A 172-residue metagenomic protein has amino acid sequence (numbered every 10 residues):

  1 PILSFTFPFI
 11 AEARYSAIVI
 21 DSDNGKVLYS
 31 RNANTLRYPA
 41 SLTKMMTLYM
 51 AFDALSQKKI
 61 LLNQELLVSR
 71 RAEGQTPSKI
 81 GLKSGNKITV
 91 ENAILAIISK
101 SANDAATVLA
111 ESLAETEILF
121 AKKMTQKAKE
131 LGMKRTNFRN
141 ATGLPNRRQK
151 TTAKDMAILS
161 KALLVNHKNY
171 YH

Functional and structural regions predicted by a protein language model:
P1-T6: Bacterial N-terminal signal peptides
F9-S30: A short, well-structured edge-of-sheet supersecondary motif
Y15, Q64-L66, T136, Y171: Extracytoplasmic/periplasmic beta-strand context in beta-sandwich domains, especially the cupredoxin/COX2 CuA-binding
G25, Y38-L66, M156: Active-site SXXK
K26-N34, N103, T107: Acidic/histidine-rich, surface-exposed loop or edge segments in extracytoplasmic proteins
N32-R37, G143-N146: A short glycine/serine-rich beta->alpha loop
F52-L119: Active-site-proximal loop and beta-strand segments within enzyme catalytic domains
T89, A93, S101-H172: A conserved catalytic-loop motif detector
